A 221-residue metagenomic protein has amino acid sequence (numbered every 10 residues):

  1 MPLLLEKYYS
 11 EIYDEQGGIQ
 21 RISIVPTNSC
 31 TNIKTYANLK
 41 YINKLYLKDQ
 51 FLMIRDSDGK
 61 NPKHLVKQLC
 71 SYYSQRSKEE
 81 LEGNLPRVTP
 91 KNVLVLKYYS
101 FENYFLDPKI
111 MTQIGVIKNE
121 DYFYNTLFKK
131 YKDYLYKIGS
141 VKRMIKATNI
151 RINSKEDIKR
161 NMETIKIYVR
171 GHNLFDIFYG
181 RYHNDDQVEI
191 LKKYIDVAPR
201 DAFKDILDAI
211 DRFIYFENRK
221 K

Functional and structural regions predicted by a protein language model:
M1-K221: Acidic, divalent-metal-binding catalytic cores of TOPRIM and closely related two-metal-ion phosphodiester/pyrophosphate
